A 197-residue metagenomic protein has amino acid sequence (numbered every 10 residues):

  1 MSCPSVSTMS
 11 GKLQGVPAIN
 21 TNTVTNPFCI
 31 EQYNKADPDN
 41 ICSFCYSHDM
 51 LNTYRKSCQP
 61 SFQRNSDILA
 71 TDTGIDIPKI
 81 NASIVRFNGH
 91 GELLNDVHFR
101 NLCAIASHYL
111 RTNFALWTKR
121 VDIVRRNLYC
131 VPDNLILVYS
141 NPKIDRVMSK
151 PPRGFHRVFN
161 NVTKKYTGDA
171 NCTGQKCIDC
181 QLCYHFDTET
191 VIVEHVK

Functional and structural regions predicted by a protein language model:
M1-K197: Class I S-adenosyl-L-methionine
